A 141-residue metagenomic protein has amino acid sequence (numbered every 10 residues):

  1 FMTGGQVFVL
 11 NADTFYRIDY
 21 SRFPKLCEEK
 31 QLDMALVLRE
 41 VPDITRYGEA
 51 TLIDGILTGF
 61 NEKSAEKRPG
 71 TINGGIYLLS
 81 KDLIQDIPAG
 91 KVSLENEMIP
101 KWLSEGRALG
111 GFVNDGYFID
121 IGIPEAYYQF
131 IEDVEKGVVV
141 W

Functional and structural regions predicted by a protein language model:
F1-Q6: Active-site nucleotide-sugar/metal-binding loop of Leloir-type enzymes
V7-F8, F15, S21-E28, V41-D43 (+1 more regions): Catalytic-core segments of class I nucleotidyltransferases/pyrophosphorylases that form NMP-activated intermediates
K30-E40: A short, conserved acidic/glycine-rich loop-to-beta-strand motif that forms the donor nucleotide-sugar/metal
A50-D54: Extended acidic/charged loop-beta regions that coordinate divalent cations and stabilize anionic phosphate/carboxylate
